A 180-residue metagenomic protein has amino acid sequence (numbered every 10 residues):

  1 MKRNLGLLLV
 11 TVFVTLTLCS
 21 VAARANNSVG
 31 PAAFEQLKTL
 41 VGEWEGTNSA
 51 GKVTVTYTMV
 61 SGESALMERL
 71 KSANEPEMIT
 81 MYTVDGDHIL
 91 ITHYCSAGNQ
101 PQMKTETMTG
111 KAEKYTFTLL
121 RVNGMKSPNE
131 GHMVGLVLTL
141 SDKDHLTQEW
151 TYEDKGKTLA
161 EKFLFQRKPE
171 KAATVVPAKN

Functional and structural regions predicted by a protein language model:
M1-N4: Positively charged n-region of N-terminal signal peptides that target proteins for export
G6-L7, K171: General helical structural elements
L8-C19: Bacterial N-terminal signal peptides
L18-V21, D142: Compositionally biased regions
A25-N180: Hydrophobic small-molecule pocket/channel-lining residues, especially in calycin-type beta-barrels
